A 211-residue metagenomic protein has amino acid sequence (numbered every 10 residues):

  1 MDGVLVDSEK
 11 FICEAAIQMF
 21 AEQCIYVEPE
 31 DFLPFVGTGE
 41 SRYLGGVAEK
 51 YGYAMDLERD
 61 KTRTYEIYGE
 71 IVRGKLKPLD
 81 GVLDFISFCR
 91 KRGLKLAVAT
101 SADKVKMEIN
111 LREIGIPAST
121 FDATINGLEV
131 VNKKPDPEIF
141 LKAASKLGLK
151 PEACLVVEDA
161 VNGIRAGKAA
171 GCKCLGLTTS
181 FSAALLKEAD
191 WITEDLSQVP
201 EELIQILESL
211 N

Functional and structural regions predicted by a protein language model:
M1-P34: Active-site neighborhood of HAD-like aspartate-dependent phosphohydrolases
L5, P78, L96-A99, N132 (+1 more regions): Conserved SAM-binding loop
M19-F20, G39-A54, N110, A143-A144: Helix-loop "lid/cap" segments that line or gate small-molecule binding pockets
A21, R90, K168: Anion (oxyanion) recognition and catalysis
I25, L94, C172: Short phosphate-binding/catalytic loops that engage adenosine nucleotides
I25-V27, Y53, I116, G148-L149: Helix N-cap/coil-helix junction residues
G46-I86, R92: Metal-dependent phosphoesterase signature
S87, D103-V105, I109-N211: Asp-based, Mg2+/Mn2+-dependent phosphohydrolase catalytic module
